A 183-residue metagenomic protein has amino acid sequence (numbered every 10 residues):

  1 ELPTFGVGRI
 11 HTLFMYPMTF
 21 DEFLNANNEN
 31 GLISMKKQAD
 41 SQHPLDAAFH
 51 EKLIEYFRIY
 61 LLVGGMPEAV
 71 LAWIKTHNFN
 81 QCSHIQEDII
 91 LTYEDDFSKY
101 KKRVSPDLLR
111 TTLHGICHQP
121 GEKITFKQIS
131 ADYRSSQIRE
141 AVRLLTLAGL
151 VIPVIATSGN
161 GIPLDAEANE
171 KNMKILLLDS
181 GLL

Functional and structural regions predicted by a protein language model:
L2-H118: Interdomain motor-coupling "hinge/lid" segment immediately C-terminal to the ATP-binding subdomain of NTP-driven enzymes
V70-L183: Accessory nucleic acid-recognition modules appended to NTPase machines
